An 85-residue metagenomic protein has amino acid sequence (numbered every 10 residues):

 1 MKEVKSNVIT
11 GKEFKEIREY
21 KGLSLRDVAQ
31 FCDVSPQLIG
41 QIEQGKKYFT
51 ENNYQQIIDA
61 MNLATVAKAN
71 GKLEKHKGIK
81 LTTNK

Functional and structural regions predicted by a protein language model:
M1-Y20: A short, Lys/Arg-rich alpha-helix, primarily the initiator
E13, S24, T50-N53: Residues that mark the N-terminal boundary/hinge immediately upstream of a DNA-recognition element
R18, A29, I58: The alpha-helix within a helix-turn-helix
G22-Q41: Short alpha-helical DNA-recognition segment
Q44: Short, conserved catalytic or interaction motifs in soluble domains
T50-N70: DNA major-groove recognition helix of helix-turn-helix/homeodomain DNA-binding modules
H76-K85: Helix-turn-helix/homeodomain-like alpha-helical modules used for DNA recognition and transcription-factor dimerization
